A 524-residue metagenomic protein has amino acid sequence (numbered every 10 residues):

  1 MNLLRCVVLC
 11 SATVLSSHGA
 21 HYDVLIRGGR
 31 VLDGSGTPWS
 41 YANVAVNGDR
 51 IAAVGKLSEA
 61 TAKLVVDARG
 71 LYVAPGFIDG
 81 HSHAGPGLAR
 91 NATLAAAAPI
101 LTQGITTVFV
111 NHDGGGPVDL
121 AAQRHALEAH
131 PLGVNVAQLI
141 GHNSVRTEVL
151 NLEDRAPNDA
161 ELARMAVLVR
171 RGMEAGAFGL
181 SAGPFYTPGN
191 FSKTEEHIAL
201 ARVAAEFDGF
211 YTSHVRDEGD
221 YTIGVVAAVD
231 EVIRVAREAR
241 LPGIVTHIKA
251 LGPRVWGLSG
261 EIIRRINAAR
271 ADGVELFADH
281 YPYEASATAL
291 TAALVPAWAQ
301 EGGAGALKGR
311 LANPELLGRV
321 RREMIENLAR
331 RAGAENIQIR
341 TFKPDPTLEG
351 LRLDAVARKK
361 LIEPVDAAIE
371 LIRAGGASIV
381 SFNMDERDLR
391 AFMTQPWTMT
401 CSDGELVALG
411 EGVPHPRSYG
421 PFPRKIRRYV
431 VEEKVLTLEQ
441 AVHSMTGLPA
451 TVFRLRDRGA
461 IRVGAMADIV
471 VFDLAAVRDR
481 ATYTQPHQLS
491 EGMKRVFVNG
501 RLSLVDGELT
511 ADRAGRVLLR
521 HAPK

Functional and structural regions predicted by a protein language model:
R5-S16: Bacterial N-terminal signal peptides
H21-V24, V31-G76, D479-T482: Histidine-rich, glycine-flanked metal-binding segment
G29, A306-L307, N313, A391-W397 (+3 more regions): C-terminal cap of metal-dependent C-N hydrolases
G29, V44, D49, G70 (+13 more regions): Divalent metal-coordination and catalytic microenvironments
V31-N43, I379-L389, E433-V442, A450-H487: Acidic, glycine-enriched loop/beta-strand segments at the rims of small-molecule binding/catalytic pockets
A68-V73, F77-P86, R90-A182, A201 (+3 more regions): Divalent-metal coordination cores built from histidine and acidic residues
L139-I140, E148-D159, M165-T187, A201 (+3 more regions): Active-site neighborhoods of metal-dependent hydrolases
R171, A177-V229: Divalent metal-binding pocket/active-site signature
